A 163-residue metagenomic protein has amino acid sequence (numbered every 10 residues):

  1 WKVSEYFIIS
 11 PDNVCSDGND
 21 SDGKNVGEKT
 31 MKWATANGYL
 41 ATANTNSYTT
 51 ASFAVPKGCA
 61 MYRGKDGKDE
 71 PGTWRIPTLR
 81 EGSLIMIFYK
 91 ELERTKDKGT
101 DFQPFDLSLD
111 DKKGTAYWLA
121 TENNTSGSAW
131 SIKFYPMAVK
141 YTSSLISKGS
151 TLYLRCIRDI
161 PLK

Functional and structural regions predicted by a protein language model:
W1-W74, T115, G127, T151-I157: Extracellular adhesion/carbohydrate-recognition regions
D12, A120-T121, Y135, I157-D159: Structured loops at beta-to-helix junctions and adjacent beta-edge loops in soluble globular domains
Y48-R75, L79-P136, K140-T142: An exposed tryptophan-centered "aromatic clamp" motif
W118, S144-K163: Short, structured beta-strand segments at or near domain termini in extracellular proteins/domains
